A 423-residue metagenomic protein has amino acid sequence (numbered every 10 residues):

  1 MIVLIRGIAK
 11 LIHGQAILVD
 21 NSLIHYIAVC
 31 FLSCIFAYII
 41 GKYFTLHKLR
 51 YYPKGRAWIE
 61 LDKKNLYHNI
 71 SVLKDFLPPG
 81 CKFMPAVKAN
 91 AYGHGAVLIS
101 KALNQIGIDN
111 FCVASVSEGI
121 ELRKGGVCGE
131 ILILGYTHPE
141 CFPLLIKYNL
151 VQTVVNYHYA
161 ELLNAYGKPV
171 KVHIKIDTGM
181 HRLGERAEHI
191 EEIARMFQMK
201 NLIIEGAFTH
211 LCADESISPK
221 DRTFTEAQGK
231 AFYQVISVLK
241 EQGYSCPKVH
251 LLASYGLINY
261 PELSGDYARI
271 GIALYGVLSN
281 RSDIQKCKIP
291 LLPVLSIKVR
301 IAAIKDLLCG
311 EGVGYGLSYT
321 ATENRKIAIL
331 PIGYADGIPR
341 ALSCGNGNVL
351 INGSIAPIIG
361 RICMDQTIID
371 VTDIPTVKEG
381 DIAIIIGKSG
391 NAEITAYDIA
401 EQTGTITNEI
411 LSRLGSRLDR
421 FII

Functional and structural regions predicted by a protein language model:
M1-V19: Short, strongly hydrophobic alpha-helical membrane anchors
I2, H25-A37, K88: Hydrophobic alpha-helical membrane-embedded or membrane-associated segments
D20, I27, I35-T45: Short, positively charged and aromatic/hydrophobic N-terminal segments
Y51-P53, A57-H68, P79-K248, L263: Active-site-proximal beta-alpha core segment in soluble small-molecule metabolic enzymes
V87-A89, S115-V116, Y136, V155-Y157 (+11 more regions): Fold-independent oxyanion-binding glycine-rich loops and adjacent beta-strand/coil segments at enzyme active sites
I133, I204, I301, I358-I359: A structural signal for short, hydrophobic beta-strand segments that form beta-sheets in beta-rich/all-beta domains
A227-E323: Anionic-ligand-binding alpha/beta catalytic cores of soluble enzymes and soluble regulatory domains that recognize
D306-I423: C-terminal accessory subdomain/extension
